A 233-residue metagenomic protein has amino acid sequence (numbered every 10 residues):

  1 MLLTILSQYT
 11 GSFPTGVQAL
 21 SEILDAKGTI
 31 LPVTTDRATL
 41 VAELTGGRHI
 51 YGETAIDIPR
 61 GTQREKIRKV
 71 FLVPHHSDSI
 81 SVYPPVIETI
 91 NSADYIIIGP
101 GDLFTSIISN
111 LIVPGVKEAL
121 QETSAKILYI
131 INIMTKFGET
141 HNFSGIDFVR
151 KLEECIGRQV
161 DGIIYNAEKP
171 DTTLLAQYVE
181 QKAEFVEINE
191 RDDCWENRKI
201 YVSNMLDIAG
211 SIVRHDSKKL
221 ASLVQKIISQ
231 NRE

Functional and structural regions predicted by a protein language model:
M1-E65, L223-S229: Electropositive, gly/pro-rich neighborhoods at or near active sites that engage anionic ligands
P32, A38-P100, F104: Active-site gating loop/helix substructures
T62-I80, I130-R150: Active-site rim loops that border cofactor/substrate pockets in soluble metabolic enzymes
T89, I112-T123: Catalytic-core regions built around general acid/base machinery
N110-K117, F143-F148: Charged helix-capping and loop-helix junction motifs
T123-I127, R198: A short helix->loop->beta-strand "cap" motif at the edges of active sites that frequently abuts
N142-E233: C-terminal functional extensions of proteins
